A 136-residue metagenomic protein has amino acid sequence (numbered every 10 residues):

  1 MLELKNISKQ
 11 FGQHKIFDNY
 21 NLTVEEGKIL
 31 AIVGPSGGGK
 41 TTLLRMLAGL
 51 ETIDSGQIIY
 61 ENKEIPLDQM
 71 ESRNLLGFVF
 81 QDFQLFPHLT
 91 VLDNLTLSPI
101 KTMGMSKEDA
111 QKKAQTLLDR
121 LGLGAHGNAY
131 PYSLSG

Functional and structural regions predicted by a protein language model:
L2, F17-N19, R73: Conserved structural motif at the start of ABC-family nucleotide-binding domains
V33-P35: The feature captures the beta-strand-to-loop junction immediately N-terminal to the Walker
A48: Helix-to-loop junction immediately C-terminal to a conserved catalytic motif
G56-P66: Conserved ABC transporter NBD signature motif
E64-G77, K107-E108: ABC ATPase NBD coupling module
L89-S98: Short coil-to-helix segment of the ABC ATPase nucleotide-binding domain corresponding to the Q-loop/switch region
K107-H126: Conserved ABC ATPase "signature" region
A129-G136: Conserved ABC ATPase signature
